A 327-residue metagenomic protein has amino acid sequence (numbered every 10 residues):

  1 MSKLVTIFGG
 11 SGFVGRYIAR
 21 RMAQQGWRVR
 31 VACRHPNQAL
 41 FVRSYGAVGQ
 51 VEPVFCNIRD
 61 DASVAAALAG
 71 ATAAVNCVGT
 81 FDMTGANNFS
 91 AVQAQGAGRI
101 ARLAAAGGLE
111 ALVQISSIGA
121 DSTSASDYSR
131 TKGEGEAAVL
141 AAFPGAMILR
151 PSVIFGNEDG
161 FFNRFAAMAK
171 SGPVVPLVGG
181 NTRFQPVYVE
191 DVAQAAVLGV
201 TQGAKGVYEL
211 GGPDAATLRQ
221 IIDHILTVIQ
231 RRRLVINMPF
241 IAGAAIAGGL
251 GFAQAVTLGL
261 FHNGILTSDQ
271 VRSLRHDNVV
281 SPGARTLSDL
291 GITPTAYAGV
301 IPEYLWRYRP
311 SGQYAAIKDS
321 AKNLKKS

Functional and structural regions predicted by a protein language model:
K3-W27: N-terminal Rossmann NAD(P)H-binding glycine-rich loop of SDR-like oxidoreductase domains
F8, A32, C77-V78, L112-I118 (+1 more regions): SDR active-site strand-loop-helix element
R16, A94, G133: Residues forming the Rossmann-fold NAD(P)(H) cofactor-binding site
P36-R99, L103-A106, I118-S122: NAD(P)H-binding glycine-rich loop region in Rossmannoid oxidoreductase-like domains and their noncatalytic homologs
R99, G160-F161, G179-V200, G206-G212 (+1 more regions): Substrate-positioning beta->alpha
S116, E136-G160, A167: Conserved beta-loop-beta element that borders a ligand/cofactor-binding pocket
R183-E190, L210-V228, M238-G248, T293-A296: Substrate-binding strand-loop-helix patch in Rossmann-like NAD(P)-dependent oxidoreductase/epimerase domains
I241-S327: A hydrophobic C-terminal alpha-helical subdomain
